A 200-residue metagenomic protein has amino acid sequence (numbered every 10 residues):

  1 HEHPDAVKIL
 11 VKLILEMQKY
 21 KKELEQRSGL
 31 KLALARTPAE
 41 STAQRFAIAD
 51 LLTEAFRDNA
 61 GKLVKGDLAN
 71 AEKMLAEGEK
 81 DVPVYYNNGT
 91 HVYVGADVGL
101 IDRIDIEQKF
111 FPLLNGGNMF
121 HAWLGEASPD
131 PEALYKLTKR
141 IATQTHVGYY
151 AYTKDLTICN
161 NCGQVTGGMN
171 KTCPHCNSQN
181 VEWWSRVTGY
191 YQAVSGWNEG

Functional and structural regions predicted by a protein language model:
H1-G200: Long, C-terminal-biased catalytic regions of enzyme "large/alpha" subunits
